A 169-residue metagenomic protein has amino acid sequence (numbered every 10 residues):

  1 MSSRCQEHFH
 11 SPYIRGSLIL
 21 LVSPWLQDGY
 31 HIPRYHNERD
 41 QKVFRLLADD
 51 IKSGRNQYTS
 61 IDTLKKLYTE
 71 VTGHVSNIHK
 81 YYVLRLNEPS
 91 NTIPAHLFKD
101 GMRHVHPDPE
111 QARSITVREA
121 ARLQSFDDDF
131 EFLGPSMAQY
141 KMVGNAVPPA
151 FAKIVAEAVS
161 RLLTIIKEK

Functional and structural regions predicted by a protein language model:
M1-K169: C-terminal target-recognition/interaction regions appended to catalytic cores
